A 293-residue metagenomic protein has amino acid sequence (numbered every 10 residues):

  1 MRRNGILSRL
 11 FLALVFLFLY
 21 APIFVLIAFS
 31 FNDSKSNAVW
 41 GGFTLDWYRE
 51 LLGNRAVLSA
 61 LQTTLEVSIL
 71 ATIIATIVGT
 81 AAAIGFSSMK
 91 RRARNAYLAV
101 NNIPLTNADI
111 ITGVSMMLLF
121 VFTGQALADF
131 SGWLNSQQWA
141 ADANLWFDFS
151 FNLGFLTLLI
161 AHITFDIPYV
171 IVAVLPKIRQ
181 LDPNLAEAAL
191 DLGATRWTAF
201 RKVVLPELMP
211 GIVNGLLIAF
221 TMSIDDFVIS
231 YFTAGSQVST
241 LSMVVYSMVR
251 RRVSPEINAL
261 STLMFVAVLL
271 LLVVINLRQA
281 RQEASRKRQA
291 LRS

Functional and structural regions predicted by a protein language model:
M1-I6, L70-N101, L118-F122, V273-A280: Transmembrane-helix boundary motif in ABC transporter permease subunits
R2-G5, Y48-A56, I224-R281: Interhelical loop and adjacent transmembrane-helix boundary motif in polytopic membrane transport permeases
R2-L10, L134, L175-L190, F200-K202 (+1 more regions): C-terminal transmembrane helix and the adjacent membrane-cytosol boundary/short C-terminal tail of inner/organellar
F11, F16-I23, I103, N107 (+2 more regions): Transmembrane alpha-helices
F24-N37, M116, Y169-I171, G211-Y246: Non-cytoplasmic
K35-A71, R250-R251: Periplasmic/extracellular loop-to-transmembrane helix junction in inner-membrane transport proteins
S36-G41, L45, E50, I110-I163 (+2 more regions): Membrane-interfacial helix termini and adjacent extracytoplasmic/periplasmic loops of multi-pass transporters
L58, Q62, E66-V78, A82 (+5 more regions): Hydrophobic alpha-helical transmembrane segments of multipass integral membrane proteins, especially permease/channel
